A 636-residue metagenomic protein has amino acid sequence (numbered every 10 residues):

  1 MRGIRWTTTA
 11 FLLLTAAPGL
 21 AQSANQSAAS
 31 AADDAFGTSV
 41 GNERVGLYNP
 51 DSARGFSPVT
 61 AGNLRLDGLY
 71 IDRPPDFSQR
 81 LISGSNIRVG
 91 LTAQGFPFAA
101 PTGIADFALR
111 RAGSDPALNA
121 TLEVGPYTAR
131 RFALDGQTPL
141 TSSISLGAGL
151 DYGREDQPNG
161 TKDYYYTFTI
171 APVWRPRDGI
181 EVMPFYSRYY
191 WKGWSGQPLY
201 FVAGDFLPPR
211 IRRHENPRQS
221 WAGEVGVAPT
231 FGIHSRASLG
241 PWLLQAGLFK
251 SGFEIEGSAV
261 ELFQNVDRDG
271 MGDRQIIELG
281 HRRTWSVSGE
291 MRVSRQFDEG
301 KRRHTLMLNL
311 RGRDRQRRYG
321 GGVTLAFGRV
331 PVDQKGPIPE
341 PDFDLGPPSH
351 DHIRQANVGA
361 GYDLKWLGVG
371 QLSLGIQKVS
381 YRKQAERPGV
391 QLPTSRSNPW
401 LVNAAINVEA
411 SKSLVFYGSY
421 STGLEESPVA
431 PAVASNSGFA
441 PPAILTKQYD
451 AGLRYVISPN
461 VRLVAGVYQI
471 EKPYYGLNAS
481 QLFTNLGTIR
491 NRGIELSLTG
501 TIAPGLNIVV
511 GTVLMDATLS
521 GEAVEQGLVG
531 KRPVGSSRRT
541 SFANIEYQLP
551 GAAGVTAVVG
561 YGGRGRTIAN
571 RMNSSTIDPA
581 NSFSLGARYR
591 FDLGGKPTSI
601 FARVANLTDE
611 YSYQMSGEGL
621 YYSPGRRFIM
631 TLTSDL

Functional and structural regions predicted by a protein language model:
A21, V534-L636: Conserved C-terminal beta-signal and adjacent last beta-strands/turns of outer-membrane beta-barrel proteins
D34, G55, A61, R65-D67 (+2 more regions): A beta-strand signature from Gram-negative outer-membrane beta-barrel systems, especially the internal plug domain
A117, E123-R154, N159-Q197, W221-W242 (+1 more regions): Transmembrane beta-barrel wall of Gram-negative outer-membrane proteins
S143-L146, D178-V182, P241-L244, E299-R303 (+7 more regions): Repeated loop/turn-to-beta-strand initiation elements of outer-membrane beta-barrel proteins
V173-R175, G179-R236, G252, E256-T284 (+1 more regions): Acidic/polar loop-and-plug regions of large Gram-negative outer-membrane beta-barrel proteins
K192-W194, P198-A203, D314-V323, R382 (+6 more regions): Surface-exposed extracellular loop regions of Gram-negative outer-membrane beta-barrel proteins, predominantly
G226-E254, D273-R387, E409: Face-selective signature of the C-terminal outer-membrane beta-barrel domain
L367-Q371, Q469-E471, N485-N570: Gram-negative outer-membrane beta-barrel transporters
